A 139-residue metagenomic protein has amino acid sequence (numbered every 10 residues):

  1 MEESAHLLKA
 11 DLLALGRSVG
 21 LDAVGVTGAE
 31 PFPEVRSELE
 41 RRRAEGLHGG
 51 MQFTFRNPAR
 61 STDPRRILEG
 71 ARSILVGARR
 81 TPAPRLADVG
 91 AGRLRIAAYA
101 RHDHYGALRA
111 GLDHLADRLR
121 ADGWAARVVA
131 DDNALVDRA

Functional and structural regions predicted by a protein language model:
M1-A139: Auxiliary alpha/beta "docking" domains used to position bulky ligands
